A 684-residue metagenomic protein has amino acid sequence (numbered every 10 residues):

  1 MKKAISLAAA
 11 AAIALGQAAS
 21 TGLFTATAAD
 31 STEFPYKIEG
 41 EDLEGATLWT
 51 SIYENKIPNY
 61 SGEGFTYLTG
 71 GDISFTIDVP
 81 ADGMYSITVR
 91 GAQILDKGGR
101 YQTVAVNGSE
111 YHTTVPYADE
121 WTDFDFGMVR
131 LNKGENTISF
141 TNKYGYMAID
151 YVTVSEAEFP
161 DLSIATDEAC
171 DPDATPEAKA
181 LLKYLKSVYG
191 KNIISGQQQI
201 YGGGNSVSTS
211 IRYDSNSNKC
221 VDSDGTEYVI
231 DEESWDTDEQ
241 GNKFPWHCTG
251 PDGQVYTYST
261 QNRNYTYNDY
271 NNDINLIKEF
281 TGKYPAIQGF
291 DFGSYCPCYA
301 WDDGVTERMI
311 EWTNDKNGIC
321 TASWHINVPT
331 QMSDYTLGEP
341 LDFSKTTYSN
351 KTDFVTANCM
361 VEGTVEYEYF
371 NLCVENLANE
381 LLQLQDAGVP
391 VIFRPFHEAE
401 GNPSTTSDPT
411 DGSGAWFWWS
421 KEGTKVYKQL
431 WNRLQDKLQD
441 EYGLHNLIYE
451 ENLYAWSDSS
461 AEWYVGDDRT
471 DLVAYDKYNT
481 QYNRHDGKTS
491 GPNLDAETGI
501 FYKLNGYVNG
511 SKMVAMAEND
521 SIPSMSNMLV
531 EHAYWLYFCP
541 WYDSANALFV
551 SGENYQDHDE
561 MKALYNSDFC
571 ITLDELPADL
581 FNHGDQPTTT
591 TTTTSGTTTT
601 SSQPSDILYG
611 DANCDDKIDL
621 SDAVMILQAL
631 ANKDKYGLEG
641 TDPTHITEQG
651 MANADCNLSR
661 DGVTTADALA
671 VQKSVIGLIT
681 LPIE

Functional and structural regions predicted by a protein language model:
I13-Q17: Hydrophobic core
A19-A26, T589-E684: Cellulosome-associated attachment modules in secreted, modular CAZymes
A29-A178: Extracytoplasmic
E158-G225, D231, G241, G253 (+3 more regions): N-terminal module-boundary/linker segments of secreted carbohydrate-active enzymes
I193-I200, K512-P587: Substrate-binding cleft of secreted/luminal carbohydrate-active enzymes
G293-R433, D440, L444: Substrate-binding cleft of extracellular glycoside hydrolase catalytic domains
R394, Q435-S459, S511-S521: Aromatic-lined carbohydrate-recognition surfaces of secreted/lumenal glycan-active proteins
S460-K488, P540-W541: Aromatic- and acid-rich polysaccharide-binding/catalytic face of secreted or lumenal carbohydrate-active enzymes
